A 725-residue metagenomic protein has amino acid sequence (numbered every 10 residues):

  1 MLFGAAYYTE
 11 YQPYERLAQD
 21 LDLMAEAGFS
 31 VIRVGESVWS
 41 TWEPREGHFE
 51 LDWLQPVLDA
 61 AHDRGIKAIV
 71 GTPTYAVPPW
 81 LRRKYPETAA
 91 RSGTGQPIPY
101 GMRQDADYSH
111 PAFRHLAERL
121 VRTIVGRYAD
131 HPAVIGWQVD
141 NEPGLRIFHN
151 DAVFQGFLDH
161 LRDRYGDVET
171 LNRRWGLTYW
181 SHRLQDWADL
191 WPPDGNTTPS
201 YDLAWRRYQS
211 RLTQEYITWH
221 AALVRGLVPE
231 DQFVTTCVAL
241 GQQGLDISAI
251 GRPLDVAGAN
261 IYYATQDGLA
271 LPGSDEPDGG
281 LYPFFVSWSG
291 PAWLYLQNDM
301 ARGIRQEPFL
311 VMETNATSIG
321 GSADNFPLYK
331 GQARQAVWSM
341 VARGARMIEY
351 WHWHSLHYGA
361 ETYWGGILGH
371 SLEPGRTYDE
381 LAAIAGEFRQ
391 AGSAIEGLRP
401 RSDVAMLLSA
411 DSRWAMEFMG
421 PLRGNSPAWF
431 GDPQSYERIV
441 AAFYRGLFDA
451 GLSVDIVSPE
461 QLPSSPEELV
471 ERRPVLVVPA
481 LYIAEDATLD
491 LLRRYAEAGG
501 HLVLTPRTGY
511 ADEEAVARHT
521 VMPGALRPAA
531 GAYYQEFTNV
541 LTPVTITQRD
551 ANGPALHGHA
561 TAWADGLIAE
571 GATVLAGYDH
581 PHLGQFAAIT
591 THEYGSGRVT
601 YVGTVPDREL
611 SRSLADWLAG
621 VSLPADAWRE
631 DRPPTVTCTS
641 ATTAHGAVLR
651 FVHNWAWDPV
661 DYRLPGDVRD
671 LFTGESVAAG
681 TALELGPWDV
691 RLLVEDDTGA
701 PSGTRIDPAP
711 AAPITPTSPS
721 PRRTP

Functional and structural regions predicted by a protein language model:
M1, G28-S30, H62-A68, D130-I135 (+7 more regions): Short, well-ordered coil/turn segments that N-cap beta-strands
F3-Q12, S37-D52, P99-E118, E142-I147 (+6 more regions): The substrate-binding groove and active-site-proximal loops of carbohydrate-active enzymes, especially glycoside
A5, M24, I32, A61 (+9 more regions): Conserved, mostly hydrophobic/aromatic
Y11-E26, A117-T123, A239-S248, Y329-V337 (+1 more regions): Short, acidic/polar
A18-E26, R33-G95, H220-V228, I483: Aromatic-lined substrate-binding rim segments of carbohydrate-active enzymes
T94-L296: Polysaccharide-binding and catalytic clefts of secreted carbohydrate-active enzymes
T265, G279, P283-P716, P721-T724: Carbohydrate-binding surfaces of carbohydrate-active enzymes
